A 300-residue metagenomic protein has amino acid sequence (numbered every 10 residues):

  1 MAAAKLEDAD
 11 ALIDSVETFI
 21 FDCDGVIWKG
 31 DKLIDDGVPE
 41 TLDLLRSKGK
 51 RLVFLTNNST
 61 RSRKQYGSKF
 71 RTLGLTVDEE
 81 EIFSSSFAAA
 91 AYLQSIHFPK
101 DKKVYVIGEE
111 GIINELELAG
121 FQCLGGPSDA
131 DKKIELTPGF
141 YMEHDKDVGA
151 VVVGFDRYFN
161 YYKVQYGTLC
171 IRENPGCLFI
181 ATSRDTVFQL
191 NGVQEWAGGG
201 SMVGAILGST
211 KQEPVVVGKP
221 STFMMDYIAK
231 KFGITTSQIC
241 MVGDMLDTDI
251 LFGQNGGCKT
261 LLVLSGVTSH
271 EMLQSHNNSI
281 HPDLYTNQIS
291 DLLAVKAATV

Functional and structural regions predicted by a protein language model:
M1-C23, W28-K50, S59-E80, A90-V300: Asp-based, Mg2+/Mn2+-dependent phosphohydrolase catalytic module
V53: Conserved glycine-rich Rossmann-like NAD(P)H-binding loop of the short-chain dehydrogenase/reductase
S85: Replace "coordinates the UDP/GDP/TDP-sugar" with "coordinates nucleotide-activated sugar donors
